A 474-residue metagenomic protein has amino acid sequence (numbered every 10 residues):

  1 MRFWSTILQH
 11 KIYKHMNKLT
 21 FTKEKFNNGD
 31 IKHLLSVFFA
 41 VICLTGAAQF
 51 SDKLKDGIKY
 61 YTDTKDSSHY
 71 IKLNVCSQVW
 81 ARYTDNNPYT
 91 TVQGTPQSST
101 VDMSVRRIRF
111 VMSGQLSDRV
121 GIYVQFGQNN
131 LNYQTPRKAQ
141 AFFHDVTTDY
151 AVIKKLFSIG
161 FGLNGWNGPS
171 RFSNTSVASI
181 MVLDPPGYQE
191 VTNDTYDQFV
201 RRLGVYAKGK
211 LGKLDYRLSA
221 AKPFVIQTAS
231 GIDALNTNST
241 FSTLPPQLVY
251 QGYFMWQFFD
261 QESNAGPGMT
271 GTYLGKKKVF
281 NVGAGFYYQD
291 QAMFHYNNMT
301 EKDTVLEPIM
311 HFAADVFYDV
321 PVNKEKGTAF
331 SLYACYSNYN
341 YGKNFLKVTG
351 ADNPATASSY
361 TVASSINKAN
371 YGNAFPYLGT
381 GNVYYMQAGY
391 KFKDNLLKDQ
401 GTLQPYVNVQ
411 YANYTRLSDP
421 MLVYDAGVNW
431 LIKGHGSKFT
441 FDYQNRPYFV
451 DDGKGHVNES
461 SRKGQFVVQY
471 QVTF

Functional and structural regions predicted by a protein language model:
M1-S51: Bacterial Sec-dependent N-terminal signal peptides
N17, A47-Y70: Sec-dependent signal peptide cleavage junction
L54, F259, S263-T270, L274-Y414 (+3 more regions): Detector for outer-membrane/organellar transmembrane beta-barrel domains, recognizing the amphipathic beta-strand
D56-G57, T91-T95, P186-V191, A234-T237 (+4 more regions): Extracytoplasmic loops and strand-loop junctions of Gram-negative outer membrane beta-barrel proteins
K59-N86, Q97-Q227, L244-E262, P376-K393 (+2 more regions): Outer membrane beta-barrel
Q78-R82, G127-N129, N164-W166, A221-P223 (+7 more regions): Outer-membrane beta-barrel pore domains and translocons
D85-V92, Y133-F142, F172-A178, A229-L235 (+5 more regions): Outer-membrane beta-barrel translocator domains and adjoining extracellular loop/strand segments of Gram-negative
N238-S242, K433-T473: Predominantly the C-terminal beta-signal and adjacent terminal strand-loop region of outer-membrane beta-barrel
